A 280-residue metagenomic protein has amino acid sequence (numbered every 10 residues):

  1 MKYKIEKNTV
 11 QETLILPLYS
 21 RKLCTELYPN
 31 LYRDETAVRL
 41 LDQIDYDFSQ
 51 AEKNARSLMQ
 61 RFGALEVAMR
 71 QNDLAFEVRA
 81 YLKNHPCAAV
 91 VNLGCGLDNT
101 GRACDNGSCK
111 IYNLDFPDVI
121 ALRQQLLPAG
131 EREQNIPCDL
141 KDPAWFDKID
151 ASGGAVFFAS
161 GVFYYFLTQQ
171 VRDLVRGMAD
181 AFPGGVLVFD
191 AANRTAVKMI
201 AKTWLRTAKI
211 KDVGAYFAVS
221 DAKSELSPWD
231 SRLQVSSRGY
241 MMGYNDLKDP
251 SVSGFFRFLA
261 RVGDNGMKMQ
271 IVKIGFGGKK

Functional and structural regions predicted by a protein language model:
M1-V91, C95-C138, A151-S152: Rossmann-like AdoMet
P143-S152: Short amphipathic alpha-helix with an adjacent loop that forms part of the alpha/beta core around
F157-F158: A conserved beta-strand element that flanks and buttresses the S-adenosyl-L-methionine
Y165-M178: A short, conserved alpha-helix within the catalytic core of class I
A181-R194: Conserved beta-strand signature within the Rossmann-like core of class I S-adenosyl-L-methionine
K198-V213: Short, glycine-/aromatic-enriched active-site segment of Class I SAM-dependent methyltransferases
V213-Y240: Short alpha-helix
R232-F258: Conserved catalytic loop of SAM-dependent methyltransferase domains
